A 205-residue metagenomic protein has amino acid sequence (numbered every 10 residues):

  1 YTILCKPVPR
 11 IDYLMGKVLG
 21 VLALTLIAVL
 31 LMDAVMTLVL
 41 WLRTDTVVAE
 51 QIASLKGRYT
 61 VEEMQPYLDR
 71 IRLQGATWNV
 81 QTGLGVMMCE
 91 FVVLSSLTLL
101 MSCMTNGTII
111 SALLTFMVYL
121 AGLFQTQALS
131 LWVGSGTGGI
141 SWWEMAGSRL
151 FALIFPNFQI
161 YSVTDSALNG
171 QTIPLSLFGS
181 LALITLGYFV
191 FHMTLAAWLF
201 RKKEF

Functional and structural regions predicted by a protein language model:
Y1-G20, F200: Helix-loop-helix units of permease transmembrane domains in multi-pass membrane transporters, especially ABC
K6, W41, C103, R201-K202: Transmembrane helix-loop junction
P9-I11, G107-S111: Membrane-helix interface segments
L14-M104, S130-G134, G138-L150, S166 (+2 more regions): Secretory targeting signals
E90-L94, Y161-F205: Alpha-helical transmembrane segments of multi-pass membrane transporters/translocases
I110-G122: Central hydrophobic cores of alpha-helical transmembrane segments in multi-pass integral membrane proteins
G122-W132: Juxtamembrane membrane-interface segments at transmembrane alpha-helix termini
